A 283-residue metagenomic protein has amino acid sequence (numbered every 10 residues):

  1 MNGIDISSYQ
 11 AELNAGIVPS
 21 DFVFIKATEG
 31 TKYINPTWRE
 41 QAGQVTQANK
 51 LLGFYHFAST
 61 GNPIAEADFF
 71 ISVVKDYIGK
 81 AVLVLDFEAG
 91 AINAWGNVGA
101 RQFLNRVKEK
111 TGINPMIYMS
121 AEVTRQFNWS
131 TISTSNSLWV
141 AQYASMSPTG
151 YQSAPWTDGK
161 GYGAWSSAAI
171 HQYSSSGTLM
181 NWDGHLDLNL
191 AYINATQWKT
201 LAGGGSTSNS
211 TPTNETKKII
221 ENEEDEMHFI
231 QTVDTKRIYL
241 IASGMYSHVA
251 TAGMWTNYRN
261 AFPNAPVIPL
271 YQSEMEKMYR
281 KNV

Functional and structural regions predicted by a protein language model:
M1-I113: Substrate-binding cleft of extracellular glycoside hydrolase catalytic domains
M1-I17, S133-K218: Functionally critical loop-and-helix segments that line ligand-binding/catalytic clefts of soluble enzyme domains
G3, F22-F24, L51-Y55, V82-V84 (+5 more regions): Ordered hydrophobic segments in well-structured contexts
Y9, A58-T60, G90, A121-V123 (+3 more regions): Short, solvent-exposed coil/turn elements at secondary-structure transition points
G16-P19, Q47, D76-G79, E109-K110 (+4 more regions): Extracellular/periplasmic catalytic domains that process cell-envelope and extracellular macromolecules
P63, A94, R125-F127, V249-G253: Short acidic/glycine-rich loop or secondary-structure boundary segments that cap or lie
A81-K160: Catalytic domains of cell-wall/extracellular-matrix polysaccharide-remodeling enzymes, centered on de-N-acetylation
S210-V283: Short, surface-exposed polybasic-aromatic patches that bind anionic ligands, especially phosphate groups
